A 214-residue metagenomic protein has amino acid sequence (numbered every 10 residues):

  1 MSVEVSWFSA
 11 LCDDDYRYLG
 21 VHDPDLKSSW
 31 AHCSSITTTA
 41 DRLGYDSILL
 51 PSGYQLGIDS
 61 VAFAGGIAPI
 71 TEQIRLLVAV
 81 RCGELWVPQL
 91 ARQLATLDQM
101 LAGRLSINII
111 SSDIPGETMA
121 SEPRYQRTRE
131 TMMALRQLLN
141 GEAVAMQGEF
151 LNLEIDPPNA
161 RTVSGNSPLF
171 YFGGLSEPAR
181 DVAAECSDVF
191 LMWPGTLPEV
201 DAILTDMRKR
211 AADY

Functional and structural regions predicted by a protein language model:
M1-I70, S167-P168: N-terminal beta1-alpha1-beta2 module of alpha/beta enzyme domains
V3, R17-G20, Q89-C186, D201 (+1 more regions): Internal, glycine-rich beta/alpha segment that forms the wall or movable "lid" of small-molecule/cofactor binding
V3-S9, I48-L50, R75-V80, L105-I109 (+2 more regions): Hydrophobic faces of well-ordered beta-strands that scaffold small-molecule active sites in alpha/beta enzyme cores
A10-C12, G53, A79-G83, I110-I114 (+3 more regions): Active-site beta-loop-alpha junctions enriched in small/polar residues
H22-W30, G57, S121, Y125-T128 (+2 more regions): Flexible, glycine- and charge-enriched loops at secondary-structure boundaries
G44, I70-Q73, L101, V182-L191: Glycine-enriched alpha-helix->loop->beta-strand junction motifs that scaffold or abut catalytic
I48-D59, G83-P88, T196-A202: Acidic-and-aromatic substrate-binding clefts and catalytic sites of carbohydrate-active enzymes
I58-V78, T131-A134, L138, D213-Y214: Alpha-helix-loop-beta-strand connector modules within alpha/beta enzyme cores
